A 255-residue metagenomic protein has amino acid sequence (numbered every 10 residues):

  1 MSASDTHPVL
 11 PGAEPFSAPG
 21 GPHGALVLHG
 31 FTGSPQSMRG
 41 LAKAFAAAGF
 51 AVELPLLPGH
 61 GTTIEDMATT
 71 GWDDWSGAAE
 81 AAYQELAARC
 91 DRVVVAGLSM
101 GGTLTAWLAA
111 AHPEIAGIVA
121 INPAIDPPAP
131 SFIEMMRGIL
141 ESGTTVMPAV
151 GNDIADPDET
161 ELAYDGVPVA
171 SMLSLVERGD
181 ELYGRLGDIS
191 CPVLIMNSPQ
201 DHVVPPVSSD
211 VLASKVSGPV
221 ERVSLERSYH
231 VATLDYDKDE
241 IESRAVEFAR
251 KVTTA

Functional and structural regions predicted by a protein language model:
H7-T63: Short, surface-exposed "cap/lid" segments of acyl-processing enzymes
L41, C191, P205-S214: Short alpha-helix in the alpha/beta-hydrolase fold that links the catalytic acid
A51-E53, D210, S214-V231: Catalytic histidine neighborhood in serine/cysteine hydrolases with alpha/beta-hydrolase-type architecture
T63-R89, V94: Catalytic nucleophile-loop/oxyanion-hole region of alpha/beta-hydrolase and closely related hydrolase-like folds
G97-G101, T105: Gly/Ala-rich beta-loop-alpha elbow adjacent to hydrolase catalytic centers
V119-A129: Active-site nucleophile loop of the alpha/beta-hydrolase fold
I189, I195-N197, D201: Short beta-strand/loop motif that positions the catalytic acidic residue of the alpha/beta-hydrolase fold
R227-A255: Catalytic active-site module of serine/aspartate enzymes centered on a nucleophile-bearing elbow/loop
